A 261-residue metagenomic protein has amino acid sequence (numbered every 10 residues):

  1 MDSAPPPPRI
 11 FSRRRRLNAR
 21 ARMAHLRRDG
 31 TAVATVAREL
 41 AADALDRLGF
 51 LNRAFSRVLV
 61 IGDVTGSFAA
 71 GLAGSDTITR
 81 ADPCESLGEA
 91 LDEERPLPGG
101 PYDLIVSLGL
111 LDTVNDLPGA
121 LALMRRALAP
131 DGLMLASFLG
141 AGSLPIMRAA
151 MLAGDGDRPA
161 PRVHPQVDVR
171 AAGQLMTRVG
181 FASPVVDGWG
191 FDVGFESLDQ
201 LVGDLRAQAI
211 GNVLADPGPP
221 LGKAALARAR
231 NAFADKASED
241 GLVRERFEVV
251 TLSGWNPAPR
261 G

Functional and structural regions predicted by a protein language model:
M1-A42: N-terminal, positively charged/glycine-rich alpha-helical extensions of SAM-dependent methyltransferases
D29, V33, W189-G261: Conserved Class I S-adenosyl-L-methionine
T35-R57, S67-A70: Conserved alpha-helix/loop element of class I SAM-dependent methyltransferases that forms part of the SAM/SAH-binding
T79-P96: Adenosine-cofactor binding site in Rossmann-like domains, unifying the SAM/SAH pocket of S-adenosylmethionine-dependent
E93-I105: A short acidic, Gly/Pro-enriched loop at the edge of an enzyme's catalytic core that lines a small-molecule cofactor
Y102-P118, A122, F138: A short SAM/SAH-binding and catalytic strip from SAM-dependent methyltransferases
P118-L133: A short glycine-rich, Lys/Arg-flanked "PGG" loop and its adjoining helix->strand segment in the class I
L135-L198, G211-P219: Conserved catalytic/acceptor-binding region of the Class I
